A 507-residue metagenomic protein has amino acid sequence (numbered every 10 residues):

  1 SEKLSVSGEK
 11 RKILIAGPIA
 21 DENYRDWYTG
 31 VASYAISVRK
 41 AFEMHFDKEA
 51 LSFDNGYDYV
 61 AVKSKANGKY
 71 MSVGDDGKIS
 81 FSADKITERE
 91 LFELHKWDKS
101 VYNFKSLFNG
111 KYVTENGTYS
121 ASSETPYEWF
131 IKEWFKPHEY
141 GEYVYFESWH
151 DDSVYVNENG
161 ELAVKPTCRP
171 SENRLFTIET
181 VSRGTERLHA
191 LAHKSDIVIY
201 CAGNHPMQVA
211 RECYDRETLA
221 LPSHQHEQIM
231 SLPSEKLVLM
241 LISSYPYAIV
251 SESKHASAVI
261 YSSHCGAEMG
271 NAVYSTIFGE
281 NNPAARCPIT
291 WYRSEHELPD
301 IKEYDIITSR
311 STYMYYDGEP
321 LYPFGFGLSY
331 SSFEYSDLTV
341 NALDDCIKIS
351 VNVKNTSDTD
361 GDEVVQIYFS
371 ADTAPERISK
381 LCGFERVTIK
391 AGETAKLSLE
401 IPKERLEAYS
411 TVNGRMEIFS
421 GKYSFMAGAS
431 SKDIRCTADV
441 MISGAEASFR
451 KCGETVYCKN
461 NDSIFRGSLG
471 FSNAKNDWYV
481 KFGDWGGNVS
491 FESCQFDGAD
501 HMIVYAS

Functional and structural regions predicted by a protein language model:
S1-W27, V31-R39, E43-H45, D54-G56 (+4 more regions): Secreted, periplasmic, or luminal enzymes acting at the cell surface/secretory milieu
Y24-W27, N204-P222: Glycine/threonine-rich flexible loop motifs
D54-S195, Y200, R211-C213, E217-A220: Lectin-like carbohydrate-binding module/patch detector with strong preference for beta-trefoil
D58-V60, S100-Y102, V144, D345-I349 (+2 more regions): Structural beta-strand segments of beta-rich domains
L91-W97, W134-E139, A342, V489-A506: Extracellular and analogous surface-interaction loops
D358-E376, L381: Short acidic, flexible loop segments centered on an aromatic residue
A374-T411: Intrinsically disordered, low-complexity Pro/Gly/Ser/Thr-rich segments with frequent PxxP/GP/PP motifs and embedded
R415-S424, S431-S507: Extracytoplasmic
